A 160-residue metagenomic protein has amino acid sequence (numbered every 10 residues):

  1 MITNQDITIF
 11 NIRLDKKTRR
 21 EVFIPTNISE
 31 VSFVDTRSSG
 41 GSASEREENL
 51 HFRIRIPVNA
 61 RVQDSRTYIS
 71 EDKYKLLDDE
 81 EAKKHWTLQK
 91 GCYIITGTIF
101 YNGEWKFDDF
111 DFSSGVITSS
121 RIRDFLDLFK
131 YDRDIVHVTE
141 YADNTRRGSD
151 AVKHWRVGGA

Functional and structural regions predicted by a protein language model:
M1-T26: N-terminal intrinsically disordered, low-complexity, charge/repeat-rich segments that act as generic
V22-A160: Short, conserved turn/kink motifs that form compact alpha/beta structural patches or helix kinks used as
